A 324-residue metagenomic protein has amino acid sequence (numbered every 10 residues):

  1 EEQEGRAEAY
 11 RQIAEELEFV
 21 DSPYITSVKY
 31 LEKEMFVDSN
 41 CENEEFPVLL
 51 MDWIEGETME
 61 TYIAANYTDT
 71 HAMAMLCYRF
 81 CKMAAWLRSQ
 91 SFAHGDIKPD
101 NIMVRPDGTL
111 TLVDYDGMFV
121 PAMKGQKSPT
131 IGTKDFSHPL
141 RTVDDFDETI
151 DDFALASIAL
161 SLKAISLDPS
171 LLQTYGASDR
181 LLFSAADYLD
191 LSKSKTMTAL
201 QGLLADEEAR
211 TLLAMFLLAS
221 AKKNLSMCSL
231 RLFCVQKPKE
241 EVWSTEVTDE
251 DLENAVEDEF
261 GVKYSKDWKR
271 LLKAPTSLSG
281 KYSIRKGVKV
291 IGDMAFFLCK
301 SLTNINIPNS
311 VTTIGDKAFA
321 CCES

Functional and structural regions predicted by a protein language model:
E1-K29: ATP-binding glycine-rich loop module of kinase domains
T26-A72: Conserved structural core of kinase catalytic domains
A84, R88-V104: Catalytic-loop of the protein kinase fold
D114-F119: Activation of the activation-loop gatekeeper triad in protein kinase-fold domains
Q126-L140: Conserved activation segment of eukaryotic-like protein kinases, specifically the C-terminal portion of the activation
A164-V242: Helical subdomain adjoining the active site within ATP-dependent kinase catalytic cores
V242-K263, A274-V290, F297-T313, C322-S324: Structural signature of tandem-repeat unit edges
